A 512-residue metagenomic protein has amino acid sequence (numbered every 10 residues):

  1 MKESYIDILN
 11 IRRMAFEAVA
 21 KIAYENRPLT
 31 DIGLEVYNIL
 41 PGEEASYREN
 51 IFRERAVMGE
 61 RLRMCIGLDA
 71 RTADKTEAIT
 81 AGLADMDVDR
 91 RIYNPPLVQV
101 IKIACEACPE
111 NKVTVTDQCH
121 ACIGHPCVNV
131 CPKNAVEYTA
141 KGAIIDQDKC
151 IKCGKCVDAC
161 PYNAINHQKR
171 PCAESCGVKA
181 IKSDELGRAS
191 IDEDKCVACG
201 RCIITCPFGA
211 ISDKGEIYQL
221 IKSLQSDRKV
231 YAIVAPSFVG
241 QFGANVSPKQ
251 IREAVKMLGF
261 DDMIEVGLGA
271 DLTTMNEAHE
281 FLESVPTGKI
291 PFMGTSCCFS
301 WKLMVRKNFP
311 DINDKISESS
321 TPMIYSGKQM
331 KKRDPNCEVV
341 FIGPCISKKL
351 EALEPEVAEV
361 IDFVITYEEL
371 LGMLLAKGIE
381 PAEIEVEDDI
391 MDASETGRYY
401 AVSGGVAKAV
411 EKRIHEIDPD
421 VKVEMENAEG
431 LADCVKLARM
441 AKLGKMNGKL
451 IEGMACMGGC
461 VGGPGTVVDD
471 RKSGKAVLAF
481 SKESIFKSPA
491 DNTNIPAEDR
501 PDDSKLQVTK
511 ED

Functional and structural regions predicted by a protein language model:
M1-M86, D213-D512: Iron-sulfur-associated redox domains of electron-transfer enzymes in respiratory and anaerobic energy metabolism
D87-T116, K133-N134: N-terminal [4Fe-4S]-dependent radical SAM core
E106-T114, E137-G142, S183, R201 (+3 more regions): Gly-rich Lys/Arg/Thr-decorated short loops/hinges at beta-loop-alpha junctions or inter-strand turns that position
P109-K112, H125, G154, G200 (+1 more regions): Short flexible coil/turn linkers enriched for glycine and charged/polar residues that connect secondary-structure
V115, D146, D192, V234-A235 (+1 more regions): A secondary-structure boundary/capping signal
G124-Q147, K155-D192, V197, R201-E216 (+1 more regions): Iron-sulfur cluster-binding cysteine motifs and their immediate structural context in ferredoxin-like electron-transfer
C150: Extreme N-terminal segment that seeds HTH/winged-HTH DNA-binding domains in transcriptional regulators
